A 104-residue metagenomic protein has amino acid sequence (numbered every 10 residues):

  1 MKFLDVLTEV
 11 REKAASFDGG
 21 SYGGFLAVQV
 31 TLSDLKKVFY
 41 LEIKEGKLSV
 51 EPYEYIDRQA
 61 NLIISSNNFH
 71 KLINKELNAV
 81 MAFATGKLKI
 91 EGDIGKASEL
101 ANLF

Functional and structural regions predicted by a protein language model:
M1-F104: Feature captures hydrophobic
